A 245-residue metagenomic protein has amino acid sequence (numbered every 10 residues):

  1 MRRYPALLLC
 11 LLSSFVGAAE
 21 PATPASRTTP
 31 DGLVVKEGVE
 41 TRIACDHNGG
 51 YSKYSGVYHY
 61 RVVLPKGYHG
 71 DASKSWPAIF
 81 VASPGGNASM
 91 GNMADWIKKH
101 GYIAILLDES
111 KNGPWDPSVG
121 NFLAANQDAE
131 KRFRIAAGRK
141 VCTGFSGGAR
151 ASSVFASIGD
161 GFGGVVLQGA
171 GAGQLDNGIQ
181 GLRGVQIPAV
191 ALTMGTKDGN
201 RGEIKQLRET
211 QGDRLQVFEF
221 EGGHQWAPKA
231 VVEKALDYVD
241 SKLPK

Functional and structural regions predicted by a protein language model:
M1-Y4: Positively charged n-region of N-terminal signal peptides that target proteins for export
A6-S14: Bacterial N-terminal signal peptides
A18-W76, S118, G147, S153-V154 (+4 more regions): A domain-start/cap signature at the N-terminus of enzymes
K66-K74, P117-G147, D160: Gly/Ser-rich "nucleophile elbow"/oxyanion-hole loop immediately N-terminal to the catalytic nucleophile in hydrolases
K74-A78, H100-A104, A136-R139, G159-G164 (+2 more regions): Loop/turn elements at helix/coil->beta-strand transitions in domains of secreted/extracellular proteins
W76-E130: Active-site machinery of serine-nucleophile hydrolases
R132, G138-I187: Primarily recognizes the serine-hydrolase "nucleophile elbow" in alpha/beta-hydrolase and SGNH/GDSL folds
G164, G169-D240: The feature captures the conserved acid-bearing segment of alpha/beta-hydrolase catalytic domains
